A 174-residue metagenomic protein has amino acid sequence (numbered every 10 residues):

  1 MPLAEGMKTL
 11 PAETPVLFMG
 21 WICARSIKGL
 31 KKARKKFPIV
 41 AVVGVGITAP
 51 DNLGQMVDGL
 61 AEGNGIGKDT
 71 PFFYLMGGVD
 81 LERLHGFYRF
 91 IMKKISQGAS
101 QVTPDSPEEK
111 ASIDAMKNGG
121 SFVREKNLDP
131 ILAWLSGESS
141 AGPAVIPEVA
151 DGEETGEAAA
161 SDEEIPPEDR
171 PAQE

Functional and structural regions predicted by a protein language model:
M1-L10: A short, well-structured beta->alpha microelement
L10-P11, R34: A short, aliphatic-rich alpha-helical micro-motif
A12-I22: Short, well-ordered secondary-structure micro-motifs within conserved domains or adaptor modules
R25-E174: FMN-binding flavodoxin-like domain, especially the glycine-rich phosphate-binding loop
